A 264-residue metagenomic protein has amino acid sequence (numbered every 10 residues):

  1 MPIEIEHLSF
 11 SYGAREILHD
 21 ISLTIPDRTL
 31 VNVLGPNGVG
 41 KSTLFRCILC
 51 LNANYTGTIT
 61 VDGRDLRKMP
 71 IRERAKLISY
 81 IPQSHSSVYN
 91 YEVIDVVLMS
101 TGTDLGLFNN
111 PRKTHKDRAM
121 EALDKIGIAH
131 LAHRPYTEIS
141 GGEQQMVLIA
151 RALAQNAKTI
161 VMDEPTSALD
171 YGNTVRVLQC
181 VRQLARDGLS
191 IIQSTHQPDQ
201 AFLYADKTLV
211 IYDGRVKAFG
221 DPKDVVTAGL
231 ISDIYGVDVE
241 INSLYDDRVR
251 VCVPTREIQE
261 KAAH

Functional and structural regions predicted by a protein language model:
L34-P36: The feature captures the beta-strand-to-loop junction immediately N-terminal to the Walker
L49: Helix-to-loop junction immediately C-terminal to a conserved catalytic motif
G57-D65, R74: Conserved ABC transporter NBD signature motif
L98, K113-L131, N156: Conserved ABC ATPase "signature" region
P135-I139, E143: Conserved ABC ATPase signature
I160-E164: Catalytic Walker B motif of ABC-type/P-loop ATPase nucleotide-binding domains
I234-H264: ABC ATPase nucleotide-binding domains
